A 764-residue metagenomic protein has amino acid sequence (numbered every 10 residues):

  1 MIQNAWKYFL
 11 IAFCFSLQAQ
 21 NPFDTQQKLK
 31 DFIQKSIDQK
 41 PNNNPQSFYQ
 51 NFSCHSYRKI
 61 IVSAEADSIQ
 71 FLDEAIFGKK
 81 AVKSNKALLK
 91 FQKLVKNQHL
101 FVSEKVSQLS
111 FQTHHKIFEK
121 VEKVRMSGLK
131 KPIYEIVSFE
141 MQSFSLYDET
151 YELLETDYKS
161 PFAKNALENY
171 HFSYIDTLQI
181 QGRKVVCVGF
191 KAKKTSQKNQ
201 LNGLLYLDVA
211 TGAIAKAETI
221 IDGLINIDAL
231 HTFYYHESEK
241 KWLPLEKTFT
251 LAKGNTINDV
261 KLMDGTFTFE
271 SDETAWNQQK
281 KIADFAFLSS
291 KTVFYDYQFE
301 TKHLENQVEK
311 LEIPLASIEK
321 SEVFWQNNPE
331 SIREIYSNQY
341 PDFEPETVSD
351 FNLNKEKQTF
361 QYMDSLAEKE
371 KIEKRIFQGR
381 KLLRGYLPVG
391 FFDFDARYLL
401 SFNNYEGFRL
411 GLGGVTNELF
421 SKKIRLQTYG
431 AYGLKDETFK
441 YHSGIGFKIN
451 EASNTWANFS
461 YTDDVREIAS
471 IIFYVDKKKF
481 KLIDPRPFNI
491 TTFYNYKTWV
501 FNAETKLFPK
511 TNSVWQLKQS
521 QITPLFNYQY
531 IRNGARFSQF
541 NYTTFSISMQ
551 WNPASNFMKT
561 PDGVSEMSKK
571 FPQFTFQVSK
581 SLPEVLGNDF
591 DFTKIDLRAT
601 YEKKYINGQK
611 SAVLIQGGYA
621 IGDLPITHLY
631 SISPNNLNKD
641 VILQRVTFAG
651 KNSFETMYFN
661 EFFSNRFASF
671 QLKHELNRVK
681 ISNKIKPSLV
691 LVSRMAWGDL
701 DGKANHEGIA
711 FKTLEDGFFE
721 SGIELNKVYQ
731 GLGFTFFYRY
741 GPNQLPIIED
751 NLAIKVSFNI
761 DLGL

Functional and structural regions predicted by a protein language model:
Q3-I11: Sec-dependent signal peptide recognition, specifically the positively charged N-region followed immediately by
C14-A19: N-terminal signal peptide c-region/cleavage motif recognized by signal peptidases
Q20-C187, A192-L201, T268-S401, N489-I490 (+9 more regions): Structured extracytoplasmic
N51, Q181-G189, A213-E218, K240-E246 (+2 more regions): Short, hydrophobic/aromatic-rich segments at coil-to-beta transitions
K59-I61, D222-L224, T250-T256, S581 (+3 more regions): Hydrophobic lipid-interacting interfaces of membrane-associated proteins
T156-Y158, E309-L764: Exposed, low-structure sequence patches enriched in small/polar residues
K198-L201, G223-L230, F285-K291, K594-D596 (+1 more regions): Amphipathic hydrophobic-ligand
G203, V209, A229-K240: Extended lipid/amphipathic-ligand handling interfaces
